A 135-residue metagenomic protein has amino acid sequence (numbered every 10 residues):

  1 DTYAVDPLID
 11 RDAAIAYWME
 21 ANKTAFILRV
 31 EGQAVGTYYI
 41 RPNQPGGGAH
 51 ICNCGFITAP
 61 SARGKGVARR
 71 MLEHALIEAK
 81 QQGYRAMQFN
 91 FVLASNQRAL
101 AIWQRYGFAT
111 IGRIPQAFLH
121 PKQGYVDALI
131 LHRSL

Functional and structural regions predicted by a protein language model:
A4-S61, L72-E73, E78, S134-L135: Acetyl-CoA-dependent GNAT
K23, V126-I130: Short hydrophobic/aromatic beta-strand or adjacent loop that forms the aromatic wall/cage of a ligand/substrate-binding
T58, G64-Q81, Q97-R105: Conserved acetyl-CoA-binding loop-helix of GNAT-fold acetyltransferases
R63, F89-A99, A117-L119: Conserved beta-strand-loop-alpha-helix junction that forms the acyl-donor binding cleft
A79-V92: Conserved GNAT acetyl-CoA-binding A-motif
Q104-I114: Conserved acetyl-CoA-binding loop of GNAT-fold acetyltransferases
